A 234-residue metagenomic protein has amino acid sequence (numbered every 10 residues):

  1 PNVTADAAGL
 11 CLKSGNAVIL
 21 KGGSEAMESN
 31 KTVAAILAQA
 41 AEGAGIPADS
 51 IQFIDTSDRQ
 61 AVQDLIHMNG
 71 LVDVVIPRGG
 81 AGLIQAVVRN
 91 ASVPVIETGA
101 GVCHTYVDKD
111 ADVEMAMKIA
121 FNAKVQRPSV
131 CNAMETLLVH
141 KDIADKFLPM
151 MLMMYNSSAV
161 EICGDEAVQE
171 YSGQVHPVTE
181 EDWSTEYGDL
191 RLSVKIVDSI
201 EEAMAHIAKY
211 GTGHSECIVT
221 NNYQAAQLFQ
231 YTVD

Functional and structural regions predicted by a protein language model:
N2-F53: A glycine-rich phosphate/pyrophosphate-binding beta-strand-loop-alpha-helix module
A5-D6, L10-A17, T32, G43 (+1 more regions): ALDH superfamily catalytic-core signature
A17-K21, I76, I96-E97, E216-V219: Short hydrophobic alpha-helical runs that function as membrane-insertion/retention elements
Q52-N69: A structured beta-alpha segment of the ubiquitous adenosine-cofactor-binding alpha/beta core
Q60-D64, L83, S199-E202, A225: Short acidic active-site motifs
L65-V74, R89: Active-site/ligand-binding-proximal alpha/beta "capping" segment
T179-D234: Conserved C-terminal structural/oligomerization subdomain of aldehyde/semialdehyde dehydrogenase
